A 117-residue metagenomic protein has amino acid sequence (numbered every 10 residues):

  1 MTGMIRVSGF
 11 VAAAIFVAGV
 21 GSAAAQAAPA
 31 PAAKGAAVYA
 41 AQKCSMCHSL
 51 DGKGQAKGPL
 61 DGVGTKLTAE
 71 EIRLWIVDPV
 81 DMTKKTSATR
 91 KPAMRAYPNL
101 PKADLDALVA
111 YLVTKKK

Functional and structural regions predicted by a protein language model:
M1-I5: N-terminal secretory signal peptides that target proteins for export/translocation
G9-G19: Bacterial N-terminal signal peptides
G21-A40: Electrostatic cytochrome c docking/interface patches
G35, Q42-L50, I72, L108 (+1 more regions): The canonical Cys-X-X-Cys-His
A40-A41, S49, G62, A96: Phosphate-coordinating loops and pocket residues in cytosolic domains that bind phosphorylated ligands
Q55-G64, D78-A107, K115: Axial heme c-ligation environment in periplasmic c-type cytochrome domains
T65-I76: Short microdomains enriched in Cys/His and/or Lys/Arg
